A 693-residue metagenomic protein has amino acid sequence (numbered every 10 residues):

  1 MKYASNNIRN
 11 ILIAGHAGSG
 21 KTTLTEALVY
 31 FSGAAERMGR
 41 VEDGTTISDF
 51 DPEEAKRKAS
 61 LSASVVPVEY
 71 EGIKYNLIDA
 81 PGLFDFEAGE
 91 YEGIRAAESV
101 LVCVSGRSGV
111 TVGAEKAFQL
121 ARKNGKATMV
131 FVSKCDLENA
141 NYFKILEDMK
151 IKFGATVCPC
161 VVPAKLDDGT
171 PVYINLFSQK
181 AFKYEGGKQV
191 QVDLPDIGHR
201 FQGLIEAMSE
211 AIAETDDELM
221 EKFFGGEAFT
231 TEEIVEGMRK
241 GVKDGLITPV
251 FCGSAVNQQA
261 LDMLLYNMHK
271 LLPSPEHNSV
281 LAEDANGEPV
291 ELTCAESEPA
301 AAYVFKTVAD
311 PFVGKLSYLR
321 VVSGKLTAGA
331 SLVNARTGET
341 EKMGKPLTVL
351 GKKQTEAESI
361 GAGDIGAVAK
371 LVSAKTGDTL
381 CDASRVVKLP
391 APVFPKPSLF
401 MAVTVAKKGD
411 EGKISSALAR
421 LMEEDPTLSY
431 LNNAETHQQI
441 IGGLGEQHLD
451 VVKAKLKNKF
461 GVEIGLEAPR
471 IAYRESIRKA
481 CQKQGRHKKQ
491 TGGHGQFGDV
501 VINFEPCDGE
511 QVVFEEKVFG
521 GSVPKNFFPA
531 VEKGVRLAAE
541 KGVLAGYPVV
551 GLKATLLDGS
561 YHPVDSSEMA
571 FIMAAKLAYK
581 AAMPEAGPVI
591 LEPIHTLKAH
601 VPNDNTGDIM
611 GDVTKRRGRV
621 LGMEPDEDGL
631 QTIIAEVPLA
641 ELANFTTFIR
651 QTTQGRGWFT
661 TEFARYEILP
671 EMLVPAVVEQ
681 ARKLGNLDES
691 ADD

Functional and structural regions predicted by a protein language model:
M1-D693: Structural and coupling elements of P-loop NTPases
